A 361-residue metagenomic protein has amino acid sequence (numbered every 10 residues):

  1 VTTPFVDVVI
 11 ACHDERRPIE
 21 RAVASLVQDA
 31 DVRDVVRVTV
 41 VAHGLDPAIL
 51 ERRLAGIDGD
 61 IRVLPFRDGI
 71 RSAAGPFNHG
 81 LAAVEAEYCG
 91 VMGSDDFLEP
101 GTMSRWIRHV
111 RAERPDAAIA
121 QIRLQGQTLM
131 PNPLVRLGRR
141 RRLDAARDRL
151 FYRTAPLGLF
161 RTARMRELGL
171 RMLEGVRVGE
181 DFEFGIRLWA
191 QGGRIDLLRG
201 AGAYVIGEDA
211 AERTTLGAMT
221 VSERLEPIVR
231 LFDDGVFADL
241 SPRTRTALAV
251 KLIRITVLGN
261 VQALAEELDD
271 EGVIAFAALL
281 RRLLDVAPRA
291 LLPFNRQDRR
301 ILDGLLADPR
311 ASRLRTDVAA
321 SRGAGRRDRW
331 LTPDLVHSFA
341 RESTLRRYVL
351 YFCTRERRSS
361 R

Functional and structural regions predicted by a protein language model:
V1-E226: Nucleotide-sugar donor-binding/catalytic module of glycosyltransferases that assemble extracellular/cell-envelope
T3, A112, E266-R361: Membrane-interface aromatic/basic loop that binds lipid-linked glycans or pyrophosphate carriers, typified by
D60-I61, D96, G169-V178, A249-V257 (+1 more regions): A broadly tuned preference for mixed-charge, low-complexity surface segments
V176-R177, L198, P242-A249: Short, surface-exposed helix-loop/turn micro-motifs enriched in polar/charged residues
I206, T215-P242, E267-A287: Catalytic core of nucleotide-sugar-dependent glycosyltransferases
T244-D269: P-loop NTPase catalytic cores that bind/hydrolyze ATP
